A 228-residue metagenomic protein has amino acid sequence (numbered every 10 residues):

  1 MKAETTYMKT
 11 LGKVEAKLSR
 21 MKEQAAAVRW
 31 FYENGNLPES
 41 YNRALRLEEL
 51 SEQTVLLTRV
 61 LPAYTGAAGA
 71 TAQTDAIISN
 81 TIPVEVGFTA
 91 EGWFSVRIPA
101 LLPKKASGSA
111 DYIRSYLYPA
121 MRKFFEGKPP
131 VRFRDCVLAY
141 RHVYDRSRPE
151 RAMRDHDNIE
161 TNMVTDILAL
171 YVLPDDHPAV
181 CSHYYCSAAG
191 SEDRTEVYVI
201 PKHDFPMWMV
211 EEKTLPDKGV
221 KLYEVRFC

Functional and structural regions predicted by a protein language model:
M1-D75, T81-P83, T89-W93: N-terminal targeting/trafficking signals and adjacent low-complexity tails
V60-A63, G127, I167-Y171: Amphipathic alpha-helical interaction surfaces
P83-L102, A139-Y144: Short amphipathic
V86-A90, P129-R134, A189: Short glycine/proline-enriched loop/turn "hinge" motifs that connect secondary-structure elements and lie
E91-W93, S107-A110: Long, charged, low-complexity intrinsically disordered regions
D111-A139, R146-R148: An N-terminal amphipathic alpha-helical segment
D145-S187: Short, hydrophobic/π-rich interface segment
H177-V225: C-terminal edge-of-domain segments
